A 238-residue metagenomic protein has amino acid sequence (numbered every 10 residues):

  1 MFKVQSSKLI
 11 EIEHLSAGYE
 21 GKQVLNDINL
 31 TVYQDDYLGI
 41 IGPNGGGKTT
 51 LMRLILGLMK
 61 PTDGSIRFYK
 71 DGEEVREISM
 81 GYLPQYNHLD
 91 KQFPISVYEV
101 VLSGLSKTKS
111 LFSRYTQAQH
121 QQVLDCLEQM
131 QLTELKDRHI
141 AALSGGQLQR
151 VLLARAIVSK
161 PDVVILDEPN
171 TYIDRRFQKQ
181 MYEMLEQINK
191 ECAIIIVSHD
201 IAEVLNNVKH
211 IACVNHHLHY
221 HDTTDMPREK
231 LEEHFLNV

Functional and structural regions predicted by a protein language model:
L56: Helix-to-loop junction immediately C-terminal to a conserved catalytic motif
G64-M80: Conserved ABC transporter NBD signature motif
Q117-L135: Conserved ABC ATPase "signature" region
H139-L143, Q147: Conserved ABC ATPase signature
V164-E168: Catalytic Walker B motif of ABC-type/P-loop ATPase nucleotide-binding domains
V214-V238: Conserved beta-strand-loop-alpha-helix hinge in the C-terminal portion of ABC ATPase nucleotide-binding domains
